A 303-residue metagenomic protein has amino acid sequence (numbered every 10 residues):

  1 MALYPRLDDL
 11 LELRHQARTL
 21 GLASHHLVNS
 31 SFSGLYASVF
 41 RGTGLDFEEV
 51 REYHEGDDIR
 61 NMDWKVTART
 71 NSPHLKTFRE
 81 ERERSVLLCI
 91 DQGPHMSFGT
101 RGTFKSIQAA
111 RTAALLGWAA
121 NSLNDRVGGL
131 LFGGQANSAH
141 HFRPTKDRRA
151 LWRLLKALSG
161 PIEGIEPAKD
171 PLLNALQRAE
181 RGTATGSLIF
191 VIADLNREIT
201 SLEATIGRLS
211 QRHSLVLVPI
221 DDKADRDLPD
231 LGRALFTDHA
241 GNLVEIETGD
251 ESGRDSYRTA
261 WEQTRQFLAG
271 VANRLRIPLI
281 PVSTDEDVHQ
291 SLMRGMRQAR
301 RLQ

Functional and structural regions predicted by a protein language model:
M1-Y36, E52-D57, V66, N71 (+2 more regions): Exposed, interaction-prone extracellular/peripheral surfaces
F40-G44: A positional/architectural concept
I59-N61: N-terminal juxtadomain amphipathic helix that follows a signal peptide/anchor or precedes a small N-terminal auxiliary
